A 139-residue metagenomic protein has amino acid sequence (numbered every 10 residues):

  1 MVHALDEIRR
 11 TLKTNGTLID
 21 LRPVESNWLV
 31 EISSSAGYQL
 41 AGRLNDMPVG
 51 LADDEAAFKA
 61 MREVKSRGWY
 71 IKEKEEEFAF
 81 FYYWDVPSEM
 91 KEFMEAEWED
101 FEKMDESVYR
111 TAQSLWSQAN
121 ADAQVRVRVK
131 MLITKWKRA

Functional and structural regions predicted by a protein language model:
V2-T17: A short glycine-rich, Lys/Arg-flanked "PGG" loop and its adjoining helix->strand segment in the class I
I8, D20-R22, W84, M94: Long, contiguous hydrophobic alpha-helical segments, chiefly transmembrane helices and signal peptides
T17-P48: Conserved class I S-adenosyl-L-methionine
L21, I32, L51-A60, E92-E95: Conserved short hydrophobic patches within well-ordered secondary structure
A36, M61-S66: Short, flexible segments with low predicted structural confidence
R43-K59, E76-Y82, E99-E102: Acceptor-substrate binding/catalytic loop of class I
S66-A139: Conserved Class I S-adenosyl-L-methionine
